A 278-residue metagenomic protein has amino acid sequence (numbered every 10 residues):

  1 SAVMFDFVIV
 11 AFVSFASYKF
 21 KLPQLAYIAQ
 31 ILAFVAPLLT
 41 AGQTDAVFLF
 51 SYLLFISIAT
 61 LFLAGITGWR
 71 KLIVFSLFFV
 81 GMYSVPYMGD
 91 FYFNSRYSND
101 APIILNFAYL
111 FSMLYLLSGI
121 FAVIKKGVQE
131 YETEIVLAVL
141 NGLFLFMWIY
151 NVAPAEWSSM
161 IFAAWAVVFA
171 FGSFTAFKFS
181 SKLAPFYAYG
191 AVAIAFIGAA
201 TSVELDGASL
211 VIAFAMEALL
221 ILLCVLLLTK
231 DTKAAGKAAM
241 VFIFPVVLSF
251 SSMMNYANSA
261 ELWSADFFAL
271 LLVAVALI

Functional and structural regions predicted by a protein language model:
S1-A191, F196-I278: Extended, compositionally biased regions that are outside compact catalytic cores
